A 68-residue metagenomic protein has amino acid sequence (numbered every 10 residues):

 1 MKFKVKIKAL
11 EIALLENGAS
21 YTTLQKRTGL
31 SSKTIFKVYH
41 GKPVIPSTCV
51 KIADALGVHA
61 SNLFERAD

Functional and structural regions predicted by a protein language model:
M1-T23: A short, Lys/Arg-rich alpha-helix, primarily the initiator
I12, K26, K37, E65: DNA-binding alpha-helical recognition surfaces that contact promoter or target DNA
T23, T34, N62: Residues in the helix-turn-helix
R27, A55: Residues within the alpha-helical elements of helix-turn-helix
G29-V44: Recognition helix of helix-turn-helix/homeodomain-like DNA-binding domains that insert into the DNA major groove
G41-D54: Short, basic-rich loop-to-helix N-cap that marks the start of a DNA-contacting helix
G57-D68: Short C-terminal boundary/hinge segments that cap the last helix of small helical domains
